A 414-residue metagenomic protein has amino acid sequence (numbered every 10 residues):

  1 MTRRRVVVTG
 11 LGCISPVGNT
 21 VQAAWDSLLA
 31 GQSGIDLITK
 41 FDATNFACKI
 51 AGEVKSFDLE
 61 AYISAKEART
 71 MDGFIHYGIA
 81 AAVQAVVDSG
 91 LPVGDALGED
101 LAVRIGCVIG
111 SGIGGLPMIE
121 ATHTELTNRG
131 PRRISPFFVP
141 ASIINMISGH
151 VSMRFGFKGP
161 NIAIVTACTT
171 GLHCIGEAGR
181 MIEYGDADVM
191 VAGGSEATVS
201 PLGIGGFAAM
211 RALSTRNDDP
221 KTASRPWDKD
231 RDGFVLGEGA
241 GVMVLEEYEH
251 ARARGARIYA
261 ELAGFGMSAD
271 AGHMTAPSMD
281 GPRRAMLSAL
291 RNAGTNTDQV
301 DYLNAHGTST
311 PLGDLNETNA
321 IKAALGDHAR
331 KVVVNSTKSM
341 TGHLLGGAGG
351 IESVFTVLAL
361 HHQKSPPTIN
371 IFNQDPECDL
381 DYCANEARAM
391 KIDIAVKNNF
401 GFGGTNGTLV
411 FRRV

Functional and structural regions predicted by a protein language model:
M1-E67, E249-E261, V354-T368, R412-V414: ACP-dependent fatty acid/polyketide chain-elongation machinery
M1-V8, D95-L101, A293-Q299, R330 (+1 more regions): Flexible, low-complexity linker/loop segments at domain and module junctions
R5-T9, D36, D218-T295, D301-Y302: Condensing-enzyme catalytic core mediating Claisen C-C bond formation in acyl metabolism
V8, L29-T166, S195-G206, T297-L312: Conserved beta-ketoacyl condensing-enzyme motif
Q22-L29, G115-P131, M181-Y184, I204-N217 (+4 more regions): A glycine- and small-aliphatic-rich helix-loop capping segment at beta-alpha/alpha-beta transitions that lines
G78-P92, I144-S148, S152-E196, F234-A256 (+2 more regions): Active-site-proximal alpha-helical scaffold in enzymes
N128-S135, G176, R180, Y184 (+3 more regions): Glycine-/small-residue-rich "gating" segment that lines the acyl/pantetheine channel and substrate pocket
D186-D232, F265-P277, G307-D314, K331-D381: Acyl-CoA/ACP chain-elongation machinery
